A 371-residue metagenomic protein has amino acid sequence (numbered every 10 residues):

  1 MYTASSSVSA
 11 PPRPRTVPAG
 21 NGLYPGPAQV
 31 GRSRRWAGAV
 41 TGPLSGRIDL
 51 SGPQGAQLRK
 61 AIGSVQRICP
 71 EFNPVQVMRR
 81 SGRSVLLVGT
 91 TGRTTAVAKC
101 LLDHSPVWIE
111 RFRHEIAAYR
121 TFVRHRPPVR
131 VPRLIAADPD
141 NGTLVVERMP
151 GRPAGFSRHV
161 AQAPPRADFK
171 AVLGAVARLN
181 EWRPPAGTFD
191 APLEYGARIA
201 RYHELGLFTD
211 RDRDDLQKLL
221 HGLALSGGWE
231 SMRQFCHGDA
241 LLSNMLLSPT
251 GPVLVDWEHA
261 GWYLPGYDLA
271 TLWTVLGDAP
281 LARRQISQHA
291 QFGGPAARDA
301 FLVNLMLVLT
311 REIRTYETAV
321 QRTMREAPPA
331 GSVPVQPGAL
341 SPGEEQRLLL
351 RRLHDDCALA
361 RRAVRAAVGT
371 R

Functional and structural regions predicted by a protein language model:
Y2-S6, R13-V75: Juxta-kinase regulatory segment immediately upstream of eukaryotic protein kinase catalytic domains
R15, R314-R371: ATP/Mg2+ or Mg2+-diphosphate-binding catalytic cores that bind nucleotide phosphates or diphosphates via glycine-rich
A56-C69, W182-H237, D355-V368: An alpha-helical support segment within catalytic cores of ATP-dependent transferases
R67-T91: ATP-binding glycine-rich phosphate-binding loop
R83-R113: ATP-binding glycine-rich loop module of kinase domains
R133-G142: Short beta-strand micro-motifs within the conserved protein kinase catalytic domain, predominantly in the N-lobe
R152-D190: Conserved kinase catalytic-core helix
G266-P295, L305-S332, Q336-P337: Active-site activation/catalytic loop segments of kinase-like enzymes and analogous catalytic loops in related
